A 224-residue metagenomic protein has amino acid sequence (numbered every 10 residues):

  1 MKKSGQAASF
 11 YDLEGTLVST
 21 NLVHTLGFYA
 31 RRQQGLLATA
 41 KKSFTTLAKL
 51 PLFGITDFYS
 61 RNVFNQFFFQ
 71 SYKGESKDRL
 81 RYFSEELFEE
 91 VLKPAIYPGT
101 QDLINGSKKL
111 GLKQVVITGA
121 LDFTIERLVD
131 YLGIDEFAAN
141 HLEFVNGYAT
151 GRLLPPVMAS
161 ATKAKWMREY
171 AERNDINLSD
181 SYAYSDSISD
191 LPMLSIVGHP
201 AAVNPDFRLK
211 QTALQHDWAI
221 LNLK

Functional and structural regions predicted by a protein language model:
M1-T56: Active-site neighborhood of HAD-like aspartate-dependent phosphohydrolases
K2-Q6, Y82, E89-K224: C-terminal cap/substrate-recognition subdomain and adjoining C-terminal extension of metal-dependent phosphatase-like
D12-L13, F67, F137, Y148: Residue-level signal for pocket-adjacent positions within structured domains
T20, F58, N62, G74 (+1 more regions): Electropositive phosphate-/nucleotide-binding environments in soluble metabolic enzymes
L26, V63-N65, G147-R152: Acidic/polar active-site rim loop that often engages polyanionic ligands
G35-L36, P51-F53, Y59, D78-R79 (+3 more regions): Short, flexible segments with low predicted structural confidence
L47, R61-F64: N-terminal alpha-helical segment
V63-P98: Metal-dependent phosphoesterase signature
